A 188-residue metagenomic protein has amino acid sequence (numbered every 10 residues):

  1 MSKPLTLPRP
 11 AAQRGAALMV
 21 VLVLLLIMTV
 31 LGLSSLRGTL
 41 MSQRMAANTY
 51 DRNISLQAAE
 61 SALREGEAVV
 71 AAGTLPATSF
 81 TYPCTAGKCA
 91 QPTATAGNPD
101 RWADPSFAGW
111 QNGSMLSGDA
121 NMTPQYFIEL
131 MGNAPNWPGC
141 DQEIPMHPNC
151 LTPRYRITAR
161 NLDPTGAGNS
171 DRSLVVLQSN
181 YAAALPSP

Functional and structural regions predicted by a protein language model:
S2-R9, Q13-V20, L25-P188: Terminal alpha-helical segments
